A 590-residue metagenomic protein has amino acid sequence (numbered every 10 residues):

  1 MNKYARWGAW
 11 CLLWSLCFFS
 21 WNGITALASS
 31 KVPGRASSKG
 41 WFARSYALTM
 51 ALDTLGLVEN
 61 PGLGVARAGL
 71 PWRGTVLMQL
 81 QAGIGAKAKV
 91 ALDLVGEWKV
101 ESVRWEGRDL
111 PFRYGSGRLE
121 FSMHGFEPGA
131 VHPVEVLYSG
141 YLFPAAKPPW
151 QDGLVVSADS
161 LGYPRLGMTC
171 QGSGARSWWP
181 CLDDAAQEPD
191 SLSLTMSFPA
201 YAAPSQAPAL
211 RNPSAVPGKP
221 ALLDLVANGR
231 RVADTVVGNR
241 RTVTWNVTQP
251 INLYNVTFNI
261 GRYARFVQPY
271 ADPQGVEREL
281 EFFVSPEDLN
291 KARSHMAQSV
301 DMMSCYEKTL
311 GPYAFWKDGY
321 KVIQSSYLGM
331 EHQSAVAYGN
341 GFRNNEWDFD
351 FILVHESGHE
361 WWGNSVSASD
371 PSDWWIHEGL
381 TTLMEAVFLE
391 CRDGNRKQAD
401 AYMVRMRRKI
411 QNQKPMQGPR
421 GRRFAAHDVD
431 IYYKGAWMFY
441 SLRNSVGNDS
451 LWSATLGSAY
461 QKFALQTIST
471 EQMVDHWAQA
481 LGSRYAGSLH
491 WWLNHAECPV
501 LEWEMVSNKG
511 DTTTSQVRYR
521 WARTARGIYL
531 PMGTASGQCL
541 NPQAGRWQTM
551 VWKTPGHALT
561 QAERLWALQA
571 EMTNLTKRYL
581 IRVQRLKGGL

Functional and structural regions predicted by a protein language model:
F19-R73, A486-G487: N-terminal, polar/Ser/Thr-rich
V32, S37-G40, Y46-A47, E135-Y263 (+3 more regions): Extended, low-hydrophobicity, Ser/Thr/Pro/Gly-biased non-transmembrane segments
G74, C170, L182-V354, L383: Hydrophobic helix-coil surface modules that form long, contiguous segments used for peptide/substrate interaction
I84, A314, D428-S515: Amphipathic alpha-helical substructures
V95-S157, T244, W552-H557: A surface-exposed beta-strand-loop module
K99-R104, N508-E563: Beta-strand-rich binding/interaction modules
T248, W374, E378-M438, S445 (+1 more regions): Acidic/His/Gly-enriched intrinsically disordered linker/tail segments that often contain short helix/coil "MoRF-like"
A337-D400, L456: Zinc-dependent metallopeptidase catalytic helix centered on the HExxH motif and its immediate flanking segment
